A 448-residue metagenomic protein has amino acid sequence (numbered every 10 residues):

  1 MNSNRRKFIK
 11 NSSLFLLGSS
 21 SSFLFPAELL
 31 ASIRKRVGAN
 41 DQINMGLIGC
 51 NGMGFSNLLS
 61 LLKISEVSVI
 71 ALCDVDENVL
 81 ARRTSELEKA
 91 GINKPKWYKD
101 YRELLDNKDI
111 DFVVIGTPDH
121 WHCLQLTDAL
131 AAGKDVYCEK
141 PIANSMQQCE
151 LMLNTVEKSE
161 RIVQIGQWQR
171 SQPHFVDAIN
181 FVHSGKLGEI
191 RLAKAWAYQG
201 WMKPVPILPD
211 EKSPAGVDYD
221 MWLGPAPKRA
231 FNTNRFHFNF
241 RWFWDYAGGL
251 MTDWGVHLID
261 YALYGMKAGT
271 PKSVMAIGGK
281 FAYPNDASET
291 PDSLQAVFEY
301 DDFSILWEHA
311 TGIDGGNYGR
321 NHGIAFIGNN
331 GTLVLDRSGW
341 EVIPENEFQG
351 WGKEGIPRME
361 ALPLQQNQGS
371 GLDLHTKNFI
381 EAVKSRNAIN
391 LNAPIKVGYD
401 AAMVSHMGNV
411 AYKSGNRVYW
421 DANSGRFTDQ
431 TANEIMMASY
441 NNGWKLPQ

Functional and structural regions predicted by a protein language model:
M1-C138, Q147-I162: N-terminal glycine-/serine-/threonine-rich beta1-alpha1-beta2 phosphate-ribose binding loop of Rossmann-like
I9, T84, R102-L105, V114 (+9 more regions): Non-transmembrane alpha-helical segments in soluble domains of secreted/periplasmic/extracellular proteins
A31, V176-D177, E189, K194-A195 (+2 more regions): Contiguous beta-strand/loop segments that form the cofactor/metal-binding neighborhood of enzyme cores
G38-N40, G91, D106-N107, A131 (+6 more regions): Extracellular/periplasmic catalytic domains that process cell-envelope and extracellular macromolecules
N44-I48, V69-C73, V114-G116, Y137-C138 (+8 more regions): Structural recognition of the beta-strand scaffold that forms the well-ordered cores of secreted hydrolase catalytic
D74, I92, G116-H120, A143-Q147 (+5 more regions): Alpha-helix capping and helix-loop boundary segments enriched in small/acidic/polar residues
D76-V79, Y98, P118-H122, I142-N144 (+4 more regions): Short, solvent-exposed turn/loop segments enriched in Gly/Ser/Thr/Pro and often Arg
D135-Y137, A143-V217, M221: A contiguous active-site-proximal alpha/beta segment in oxidoreductase catalytic domains
